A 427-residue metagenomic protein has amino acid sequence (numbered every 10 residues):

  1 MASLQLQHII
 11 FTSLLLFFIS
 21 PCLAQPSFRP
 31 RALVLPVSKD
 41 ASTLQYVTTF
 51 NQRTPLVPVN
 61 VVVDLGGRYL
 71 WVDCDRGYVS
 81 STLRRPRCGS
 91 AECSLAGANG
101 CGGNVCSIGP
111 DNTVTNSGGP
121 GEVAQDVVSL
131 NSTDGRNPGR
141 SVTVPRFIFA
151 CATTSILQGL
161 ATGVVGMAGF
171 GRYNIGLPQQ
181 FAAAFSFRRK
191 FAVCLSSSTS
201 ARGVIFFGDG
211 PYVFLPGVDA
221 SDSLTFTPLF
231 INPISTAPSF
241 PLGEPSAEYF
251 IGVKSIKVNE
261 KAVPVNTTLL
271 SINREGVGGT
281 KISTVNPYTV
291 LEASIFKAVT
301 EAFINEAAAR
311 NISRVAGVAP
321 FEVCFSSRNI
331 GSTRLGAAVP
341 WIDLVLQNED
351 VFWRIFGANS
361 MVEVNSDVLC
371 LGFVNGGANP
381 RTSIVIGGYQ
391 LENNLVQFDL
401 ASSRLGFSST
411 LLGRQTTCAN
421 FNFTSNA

Functional and structural regions predicted by a protein language model:
A2, L14-R31: N-terminal signal peptide
L4, H8-I9, P26-P30, G100 (+2 more regions): Solvent-exposed, charged interface segments at domain starts and junctions
L4-H8, P21-Q25, S38, S42-L44 (+8 more regions): Aspartic protease catalytic domain
V34-P36: Mature soluble binding/inhibitory domains
A41-F147, C151-G163: Signature of the N-terminal lobe/flap region of pepsin-like aspartyl proteases
Y69, V105-S107, T113, V127 (+4 more regions): Structural motif
G77-G97, R189, V218-L229, A298-A319: Cytochrome P450 catalytic domain signature, combining two hallmark sequence patches
G118-E248, V368-A427: Aspartic protease core domain of the pepsin/retropepsin superfamily
